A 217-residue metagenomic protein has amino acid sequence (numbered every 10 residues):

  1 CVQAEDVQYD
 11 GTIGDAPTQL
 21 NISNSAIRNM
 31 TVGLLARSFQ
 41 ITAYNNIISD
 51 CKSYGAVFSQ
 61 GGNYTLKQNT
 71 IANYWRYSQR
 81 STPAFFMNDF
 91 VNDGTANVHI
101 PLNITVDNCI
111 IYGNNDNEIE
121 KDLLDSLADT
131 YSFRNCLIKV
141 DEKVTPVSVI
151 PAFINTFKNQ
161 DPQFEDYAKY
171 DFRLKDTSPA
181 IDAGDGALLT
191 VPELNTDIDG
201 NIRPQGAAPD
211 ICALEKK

Functional and structural regions predicted by a protein language model:
C1-S49: Right-handed parallel beta-helix
I13-I22, V98-T105, T130, N195-D197: Glycine-rich, flexible loop segments associated with nucleotide phosphate handling
D15-A16, L20-N21, Y54, N97 (+1 more regions): Short, charged low-complexity intrinsically disordered segments located at boundaries of structured domains
N21, T65-L66, I71, V91 (+2 more regions): Intrinsically disordered, glycine/charged-rich C-terminal tails and inter-domain linkers that flank nucleotidyl cyclase
G33, T42-R173: Predominantly extracellular beta-rich ligand-binding scaffolds that present long acidic/polar faces for carbohydrate
N155-K216: C-terminal accessory segments
